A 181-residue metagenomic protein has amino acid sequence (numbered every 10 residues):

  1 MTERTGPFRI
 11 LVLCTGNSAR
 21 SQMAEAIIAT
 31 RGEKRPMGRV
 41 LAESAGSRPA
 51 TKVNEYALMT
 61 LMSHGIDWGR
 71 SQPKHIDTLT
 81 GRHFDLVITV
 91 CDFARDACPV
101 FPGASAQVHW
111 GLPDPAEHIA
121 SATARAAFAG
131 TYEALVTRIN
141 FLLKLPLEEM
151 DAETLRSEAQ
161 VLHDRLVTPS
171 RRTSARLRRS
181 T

Functional and structural regions predicted by a protein language model:
T2-T78: Conserved active-site segments centered on acidic
G16-S18, D92-R95, D114: Short glycine-rich anion-binding loops that position phosphate/pyrophosphate groups of nucleotides and phosphorylated
Q22-A24, N54, R95-V100, I119: Short glycine-/acidic-enriched loop or helix-start segments at secondary-structure transitions that form or flank
S47-P49, A94, E148-E149: Short histidine/acidic/glycine/proline-rich micro-motifs that form metal- and phosphate-coordinating active-site loops
G81-H83: Alpha-helix C-terminal capping/helix-to-coil transition sites in glycosyltransferase folds
L86: Short, Asp-centered acidic motifs that coordinate Mg2+ and/or phosphate in catalytic or ligand-binding sites
T89-V90, H109: Redox-cofactor binding/interface segments in oxidoreductases and associated redox assembly factors
C98-T181: Phosphate-binding/catalytic loops
